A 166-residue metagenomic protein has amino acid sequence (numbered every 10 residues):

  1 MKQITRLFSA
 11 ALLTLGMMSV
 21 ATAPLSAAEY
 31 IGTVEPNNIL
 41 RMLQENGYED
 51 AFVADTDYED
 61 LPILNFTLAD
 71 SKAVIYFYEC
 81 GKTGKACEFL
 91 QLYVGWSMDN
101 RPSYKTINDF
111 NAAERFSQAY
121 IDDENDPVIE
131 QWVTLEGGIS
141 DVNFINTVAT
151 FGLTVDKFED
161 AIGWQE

Functional and structural regions predicted by a protein language model:
M1-L12: Bacterial N-terminal signal peptides that target proteins for export
L15-P24: C-terminal segment of classical bacterial N-terminal signal peptides
A23-D70: Charge-rich, low-complexity N-terminal segments
A27-Y30, Q91-W96, V133-I145: Second-shell loop/turn segments in exported
Y30, E45, E88-D126: Short, internal acidic amphipathic alpha-helical interface segments that mediate docking to partner proteins
D57, L68, E79, V94-W96 (+2 more regions): A mature extracytoplasmic/lumenal domain signature
T67-V94: Long, continuous compositionally biased terminal/linker segments
R115-E159: A short, solvent-exposed beta-edge/loop patch
